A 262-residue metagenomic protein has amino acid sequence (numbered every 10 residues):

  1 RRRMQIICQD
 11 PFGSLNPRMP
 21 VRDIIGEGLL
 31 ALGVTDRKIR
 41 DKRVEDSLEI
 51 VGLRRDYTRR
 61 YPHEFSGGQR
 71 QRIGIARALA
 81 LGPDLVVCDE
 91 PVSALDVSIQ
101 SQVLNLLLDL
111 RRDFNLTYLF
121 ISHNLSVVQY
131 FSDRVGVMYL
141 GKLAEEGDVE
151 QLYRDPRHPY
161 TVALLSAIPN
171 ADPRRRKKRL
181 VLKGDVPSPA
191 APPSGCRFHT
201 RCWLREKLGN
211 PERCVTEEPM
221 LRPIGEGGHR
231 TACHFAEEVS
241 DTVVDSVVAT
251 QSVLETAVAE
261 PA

Functional and structural regions predicted by a protein language model:
R2, D10, K42, R59-Y61 (+1 more regions): Interfacial catalytic loop of ABC nucleotide-binding domains
M19-I39, G52, G147: ABC-type ATPase nucleotide-binding domains, specifically the catalytic core motifs of the NBD
I39-D56, L165-S166: Conserved ABC ATPase "signature" region
Y61-F65, Q69: Conserved ABC ATPase signature
A80-D84: A short, proline-enriched helix->beta-strand linker immediately N-terminal to the Walker B motif in ABC-type P-loop
V87, P91, L95, I99-K178: P-loop NTP-binding/switch modules centered on Walker-like glycine-rich loops
D148-E260: Short catalytic/signature loops enriched in Gly
